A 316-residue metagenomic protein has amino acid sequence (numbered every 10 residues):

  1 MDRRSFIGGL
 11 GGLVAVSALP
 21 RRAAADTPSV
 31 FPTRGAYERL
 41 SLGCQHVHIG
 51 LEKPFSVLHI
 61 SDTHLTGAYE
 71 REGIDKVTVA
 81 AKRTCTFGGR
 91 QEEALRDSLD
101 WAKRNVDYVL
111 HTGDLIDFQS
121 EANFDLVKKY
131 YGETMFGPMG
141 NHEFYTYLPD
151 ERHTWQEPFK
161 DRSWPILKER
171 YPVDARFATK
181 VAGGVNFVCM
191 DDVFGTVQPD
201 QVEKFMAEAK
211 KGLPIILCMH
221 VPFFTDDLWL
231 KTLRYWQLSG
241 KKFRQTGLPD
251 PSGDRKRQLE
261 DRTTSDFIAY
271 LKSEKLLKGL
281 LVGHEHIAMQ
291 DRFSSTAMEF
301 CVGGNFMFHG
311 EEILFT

Functional and structural regions predicted by a protein language model:
S5-D26: N-terminal export signals
D26-A122: N-terminal active-site segment of His-dependent metallophosphoesterases
E38, L42-I49, S120-I216, G240-F243 (+2 more regions): Extended active-site neighborhood of metal-dependent phosphoesterases/phosphodiesterases
K53-D75, Y145, M219-L238: Short, solvent-exposed beta-strand-terminating loops
V57-H59, H111, G137, L217 (+1 more regions): Residue-level marker for buried hydrophobic side chains located in beta-strands that build the well-ordered beta-sheet
D62, G113-D114, G140-N141, H220 (+1 more regions): Active-site glycine-centered loops adjacent to acidic/histidine catalytic or metal-binding residues that shape
S98-Y108, N186-V188, G195-R292: His/acidic metal-ligating clusters that form di-metal
